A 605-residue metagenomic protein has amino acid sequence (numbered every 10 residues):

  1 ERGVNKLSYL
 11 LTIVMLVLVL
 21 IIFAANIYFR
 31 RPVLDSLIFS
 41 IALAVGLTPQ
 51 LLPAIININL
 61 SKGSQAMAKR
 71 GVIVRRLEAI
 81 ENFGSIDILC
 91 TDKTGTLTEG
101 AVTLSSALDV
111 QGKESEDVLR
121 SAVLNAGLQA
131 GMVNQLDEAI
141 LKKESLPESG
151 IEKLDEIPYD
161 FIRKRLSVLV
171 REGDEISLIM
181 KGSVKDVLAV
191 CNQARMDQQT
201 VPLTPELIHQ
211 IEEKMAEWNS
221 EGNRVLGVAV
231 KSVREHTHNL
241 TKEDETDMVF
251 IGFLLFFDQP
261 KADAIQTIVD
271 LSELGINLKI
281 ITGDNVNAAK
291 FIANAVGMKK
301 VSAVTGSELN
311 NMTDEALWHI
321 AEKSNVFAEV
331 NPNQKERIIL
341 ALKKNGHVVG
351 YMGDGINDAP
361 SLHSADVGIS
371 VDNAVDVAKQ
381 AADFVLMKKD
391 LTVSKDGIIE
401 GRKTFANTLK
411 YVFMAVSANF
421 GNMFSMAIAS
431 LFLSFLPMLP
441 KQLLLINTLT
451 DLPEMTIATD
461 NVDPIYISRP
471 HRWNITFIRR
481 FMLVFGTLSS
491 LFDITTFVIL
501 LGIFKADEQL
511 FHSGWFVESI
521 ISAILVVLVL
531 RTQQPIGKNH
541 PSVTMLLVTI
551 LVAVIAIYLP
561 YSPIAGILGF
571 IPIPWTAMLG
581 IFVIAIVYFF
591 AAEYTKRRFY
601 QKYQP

Functional and structural regions predicted by a protein language model:
E1, Y28, L34-S36, I55-L77 (+4 more regions): Juxtamembrane helix-loop transition segments at the membrane interface in multi-pass membrane proteins
E1-K69, S272, K279-T282, Y411-N419 (+2 more regions): Hydrophobic alpha-helical segments characteristic of transmembrane helices in integral membrane transporters
E1-Y9, S40-A44, R75-F83, R402-M414 (+4 more regions): Membrane-interface segments at loop-to-transmembrane junctions
L18, I22, N26, V301-Y351 (+3 more regions): Membrane-embedded transport module
F29-A42, P53, V74-E81, L433-N447 (+3 more regions): Membrane-water interface of transmembrane alpha-helices in multipass transporters/channels
N82-F250, F256, V269, L278 (+6 more regions): Cytosolic catalytic regions of ATP/NTP-dependent phosphoryl-transfer enzymes
I265-T267, N285-V296, N333-A341, Y351 (+1 more regions): Acidic, divalent-metal-coordinating active-site segment for phosphoryl/phosphodiester hydrolysis, typified by short
W515-P605: C-terminal transmembrane module of polytopic membrane proteins
